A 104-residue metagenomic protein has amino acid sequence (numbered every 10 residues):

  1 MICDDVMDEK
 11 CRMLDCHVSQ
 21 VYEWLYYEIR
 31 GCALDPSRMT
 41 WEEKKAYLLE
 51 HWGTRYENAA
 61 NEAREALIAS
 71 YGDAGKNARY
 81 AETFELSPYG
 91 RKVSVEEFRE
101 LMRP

Functional and structural regions predicted by a protein language model:
M1-P104: C-terminal accessory domains and tails appended to enzymatic cores
